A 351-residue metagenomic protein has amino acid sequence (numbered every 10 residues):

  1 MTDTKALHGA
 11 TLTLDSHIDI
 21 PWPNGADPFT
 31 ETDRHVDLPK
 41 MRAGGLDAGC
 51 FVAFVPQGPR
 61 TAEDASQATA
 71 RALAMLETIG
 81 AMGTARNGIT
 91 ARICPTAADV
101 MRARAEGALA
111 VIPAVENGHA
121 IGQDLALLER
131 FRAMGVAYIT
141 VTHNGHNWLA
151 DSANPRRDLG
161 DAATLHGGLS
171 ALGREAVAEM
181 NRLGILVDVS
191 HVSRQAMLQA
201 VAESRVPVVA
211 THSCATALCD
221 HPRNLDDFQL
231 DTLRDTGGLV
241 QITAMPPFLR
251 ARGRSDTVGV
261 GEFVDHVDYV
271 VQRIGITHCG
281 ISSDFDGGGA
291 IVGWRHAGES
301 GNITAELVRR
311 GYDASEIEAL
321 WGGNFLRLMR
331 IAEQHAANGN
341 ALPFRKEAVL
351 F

Functional and structural regions predicted by a protein language model:
M1-A163, D220-F351: N-terminal hydrophobic targeting/anchoring segments and the immediately downstream early-domain regions of hydrolases
H119-G122, A133-R223: Divalent metal-binding pocket/active-site signature
